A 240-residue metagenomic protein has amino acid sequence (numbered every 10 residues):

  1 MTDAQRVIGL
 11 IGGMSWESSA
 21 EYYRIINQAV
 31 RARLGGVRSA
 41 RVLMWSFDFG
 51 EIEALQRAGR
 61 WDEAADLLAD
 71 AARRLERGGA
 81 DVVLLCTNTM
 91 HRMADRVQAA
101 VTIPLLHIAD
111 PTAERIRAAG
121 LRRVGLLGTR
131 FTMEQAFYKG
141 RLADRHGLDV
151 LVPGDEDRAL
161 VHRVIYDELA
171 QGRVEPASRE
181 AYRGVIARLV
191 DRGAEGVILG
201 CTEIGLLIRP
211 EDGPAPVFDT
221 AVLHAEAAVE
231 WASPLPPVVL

Functional and structural regions predicted by a protein language model:
M1-L240: Non-catalytic structural scaffold of enzyme domains
